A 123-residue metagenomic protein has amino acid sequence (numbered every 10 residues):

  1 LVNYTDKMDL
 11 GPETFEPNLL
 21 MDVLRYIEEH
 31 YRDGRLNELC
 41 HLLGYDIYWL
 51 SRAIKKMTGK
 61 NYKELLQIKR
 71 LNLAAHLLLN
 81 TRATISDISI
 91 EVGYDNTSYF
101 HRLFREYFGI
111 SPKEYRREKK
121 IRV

Functional and structural regions predicted by a protein language model:
L1-P12, D22-E38, A53-I54, T58 (+3 more regions): Basic, amphipathic alpha-helical hairpins
P17: AAA+ ATPase active-site-proximal loops
M21-R25, E29, K56-D95, R117-V123: Terminal helix-turn-helix DNA-binding modules in bacterial transcription factors
D33, N37-K69, S89-E114: Basic/polar phosphate-binding segments, predominantly the helix-turn-helix DNA-binding elements of transcriptional
